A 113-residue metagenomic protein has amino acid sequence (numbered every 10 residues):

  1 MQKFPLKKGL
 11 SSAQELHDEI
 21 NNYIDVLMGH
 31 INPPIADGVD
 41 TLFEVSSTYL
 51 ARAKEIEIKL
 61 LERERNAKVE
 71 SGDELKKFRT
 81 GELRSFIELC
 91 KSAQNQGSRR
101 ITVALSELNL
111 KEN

Functional and structural regions predicted by a protein language model:
M1-N113: Extended, charged interaction scaffolds in large complex subunits
